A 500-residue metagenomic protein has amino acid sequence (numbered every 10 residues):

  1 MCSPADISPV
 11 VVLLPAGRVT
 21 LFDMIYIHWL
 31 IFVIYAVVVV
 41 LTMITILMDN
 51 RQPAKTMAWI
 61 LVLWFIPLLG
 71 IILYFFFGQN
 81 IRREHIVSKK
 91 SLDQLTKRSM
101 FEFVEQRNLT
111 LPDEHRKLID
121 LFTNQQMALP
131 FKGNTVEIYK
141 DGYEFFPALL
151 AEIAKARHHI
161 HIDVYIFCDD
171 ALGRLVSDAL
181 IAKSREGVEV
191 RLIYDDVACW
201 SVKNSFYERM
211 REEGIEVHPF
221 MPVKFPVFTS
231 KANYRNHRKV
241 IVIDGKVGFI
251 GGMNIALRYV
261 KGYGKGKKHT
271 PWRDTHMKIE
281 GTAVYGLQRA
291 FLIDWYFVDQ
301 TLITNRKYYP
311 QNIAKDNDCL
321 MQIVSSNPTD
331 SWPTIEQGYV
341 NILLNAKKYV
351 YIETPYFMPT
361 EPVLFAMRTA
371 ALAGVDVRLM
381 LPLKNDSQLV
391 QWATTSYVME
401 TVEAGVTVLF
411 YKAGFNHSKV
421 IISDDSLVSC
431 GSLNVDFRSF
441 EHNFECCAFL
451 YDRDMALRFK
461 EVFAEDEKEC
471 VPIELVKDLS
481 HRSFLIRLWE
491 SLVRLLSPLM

Functional and structural regions predicted by a protein language model:
D6-Q337, N341, N345, N385 (+6 more regions): N-terminal localization/anchoring segments of enzymes in phospholipid and broader phosphate metabolism
H161-D163, R191-Y194, Y351-E353, M380 (+1 more regions): Short catalytic-loop micro-motif centered on adjacent basic/acidic residues
T329-P333, I352-E353, P359-T360, L381-Q388 (+2 more regions): Conserved small/aromatic sequence motifs within transmembrane helices
A346-K348, Y356-R378, P382, S387: Helical hairpin unit composed of two closely spaced alpha helices linked by a short loop
E361-L364, Q391-A393, I422-S426, E441: Histidine/acidic-residue-rich catalytic or RNA/ligand-binding cores of hydrolases and nuclease-related proteins
A366-T369, S396, E465: Short, solvent-exposed amphipathic alpha-helical segments in soluble enzyme and RNA/protein-processing domains
A373, R378-S423: A beta-strand-loop signature enriched in Asp, Gly, Thr, and Trp that corresponds to the sialidase/neuraminidase Asp-box
